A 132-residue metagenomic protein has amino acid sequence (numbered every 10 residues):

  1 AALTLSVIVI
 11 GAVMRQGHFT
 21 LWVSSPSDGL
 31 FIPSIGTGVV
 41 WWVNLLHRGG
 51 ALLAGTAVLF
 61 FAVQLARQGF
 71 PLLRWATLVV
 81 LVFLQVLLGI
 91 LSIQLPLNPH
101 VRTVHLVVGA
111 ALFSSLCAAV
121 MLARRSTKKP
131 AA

Functional and structural regions predicted by a protein language model:
A1-A132: Polytopic transmembrane helical bundles with strong interfacial aromatic enrichment
